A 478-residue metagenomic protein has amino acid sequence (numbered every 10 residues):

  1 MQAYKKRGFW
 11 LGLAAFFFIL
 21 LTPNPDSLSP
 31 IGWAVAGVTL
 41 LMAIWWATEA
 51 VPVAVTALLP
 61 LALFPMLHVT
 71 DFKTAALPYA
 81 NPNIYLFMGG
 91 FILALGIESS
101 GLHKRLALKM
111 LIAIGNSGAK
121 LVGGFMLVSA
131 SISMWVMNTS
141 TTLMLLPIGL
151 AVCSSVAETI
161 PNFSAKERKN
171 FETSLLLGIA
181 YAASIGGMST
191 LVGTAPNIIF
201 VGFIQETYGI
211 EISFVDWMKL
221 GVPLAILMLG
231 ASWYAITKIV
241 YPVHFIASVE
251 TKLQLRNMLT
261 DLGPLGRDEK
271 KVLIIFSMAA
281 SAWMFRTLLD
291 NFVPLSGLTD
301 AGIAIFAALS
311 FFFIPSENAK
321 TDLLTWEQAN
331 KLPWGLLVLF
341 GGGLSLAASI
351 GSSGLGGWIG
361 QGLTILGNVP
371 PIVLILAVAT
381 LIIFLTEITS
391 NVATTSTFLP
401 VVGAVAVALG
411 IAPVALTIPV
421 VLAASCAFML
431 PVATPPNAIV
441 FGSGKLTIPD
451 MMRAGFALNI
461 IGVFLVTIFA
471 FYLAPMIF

Functional and structural regions predicted by a protein language model:
M1-L86, E206-G209, D216-Q361, L458-V463 (+1 more regions): Hydrophobic transmembrane alpha-helices of multi-pass small-molecule transporters
Q2-Y4, A14, P400-A404, L409 (+2 more regions): In a subset of proteins, long, contiguous C-terminal domains/tails are tracked
T22, S27-G37, A80-I92, T142-L145 (+3 more regions): Structural signature of hydrophobic alpha-helical transmembrane segments
N24, L41, A54-K166, N330 (+2 more regions): Membrane-embedded alpha-helical segments and adjacent helix-loop junctions characteristic of multi-pass solute
P60-L61, T139-S154, L176, S189-E206 (+6 more regions): Re-entrant/interfacial helical elements at transmembrane boundaries that shape and gate the permeation pathway
A119-S131, E158-G186, I212-L220, P371-F384 (+1 more regions): Alpha-helical transmembrane segments of multi-pass membrane proteins
T159-P242, I246, T260, I439-A470: Membrane-core helix-loop-helix motifs of multi-pass transport proteins
